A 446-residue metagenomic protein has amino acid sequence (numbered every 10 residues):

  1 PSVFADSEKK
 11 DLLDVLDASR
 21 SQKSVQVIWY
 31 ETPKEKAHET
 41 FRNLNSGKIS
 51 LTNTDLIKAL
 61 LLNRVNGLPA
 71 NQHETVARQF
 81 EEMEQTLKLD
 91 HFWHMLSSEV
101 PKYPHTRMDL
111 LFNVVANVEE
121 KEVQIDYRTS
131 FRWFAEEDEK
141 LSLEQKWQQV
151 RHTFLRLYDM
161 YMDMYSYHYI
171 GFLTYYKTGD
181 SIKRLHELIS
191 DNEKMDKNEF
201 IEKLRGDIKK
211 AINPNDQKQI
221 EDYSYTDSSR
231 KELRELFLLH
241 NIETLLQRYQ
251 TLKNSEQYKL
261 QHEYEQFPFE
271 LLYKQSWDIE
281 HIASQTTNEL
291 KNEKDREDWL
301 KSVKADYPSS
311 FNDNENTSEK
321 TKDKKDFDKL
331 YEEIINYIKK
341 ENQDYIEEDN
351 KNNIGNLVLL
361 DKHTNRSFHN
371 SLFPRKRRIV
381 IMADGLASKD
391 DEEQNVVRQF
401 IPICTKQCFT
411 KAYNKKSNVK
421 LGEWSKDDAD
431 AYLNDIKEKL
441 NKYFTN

Functional and structural regions predicted by a protein language model:
P1-N446: Flexible coil/loop and intrinsically disordered segments
